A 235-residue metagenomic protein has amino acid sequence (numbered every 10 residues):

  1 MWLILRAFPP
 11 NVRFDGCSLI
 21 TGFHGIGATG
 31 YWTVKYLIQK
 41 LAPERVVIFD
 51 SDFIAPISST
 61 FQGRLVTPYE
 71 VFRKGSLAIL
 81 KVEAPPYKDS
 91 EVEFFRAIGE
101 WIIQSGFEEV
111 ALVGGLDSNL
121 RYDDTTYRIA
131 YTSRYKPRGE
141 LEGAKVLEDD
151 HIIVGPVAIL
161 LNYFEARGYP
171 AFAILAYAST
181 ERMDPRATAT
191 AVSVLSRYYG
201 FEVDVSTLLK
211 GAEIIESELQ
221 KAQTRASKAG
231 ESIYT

Functional and structural regions predicted by a protein language model:
M1-A84: N-terminal short beta-loop-beta anion/metal-coordinating cradle
T21-F23, K81, L112-G114, L175-Y177: Short beta-strand segments
F23-A28, P86-D89, G115-L120, I153-V154 (+1 more regions): Gly/Ser/Thr-rich loops at beta-strand to alpha-helix junctions that form or flank small-molecule/cofactor-binding
K35-Q39, R96-I98, A189-V192: Short, solvent-exposed amphipathic alpha-helical segments in soluble enzyme and RNA/protein-processing domains
K40, E44, G99-V110, E165-P170 (+1 more regions): Secondary-structure boundary elements
K88-P137: Internal, conserved structured core segments that host functional sites
N119-Y198, I233-Y234: Catalytic cores of processing enzymes, dominated by hydrolases/peptidases, characterized by acidic/His-rich
R182-T235: A conserved C-terminal secondary-structure "cap"
